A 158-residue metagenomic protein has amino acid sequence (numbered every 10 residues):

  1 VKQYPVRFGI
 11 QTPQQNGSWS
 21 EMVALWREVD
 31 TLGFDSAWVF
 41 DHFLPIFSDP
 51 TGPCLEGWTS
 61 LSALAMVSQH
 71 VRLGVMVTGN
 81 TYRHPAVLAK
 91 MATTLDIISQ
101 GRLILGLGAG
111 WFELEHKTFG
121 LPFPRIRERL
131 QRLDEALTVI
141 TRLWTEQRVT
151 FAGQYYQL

Functional and structural regions predicted by a protein language model:
V1-V67: N-terminal beta1-alpha1-beta2 module of alpha/beta enzyme domains
V1-Y4, H84-L158: Internal, glycine-rich beta/alpha segment that forms the wall or movable "lid" of small-molecule/cofactor binding
F8-S20, M76-A86, R127: Active-site mouth loops of central-metabolism enzymes
F8-T12, A37-V39, R72-V75, L103-L107: Hydrophobic faces of well-ordered beta-strands that scaffold small-molecule active sites in alpha/beta enzyme cores
I10, P45, M76, T118-R125: Short amphipathic alpha-helical segments at helix-loop
Q14-N16, F43-L44, G79, A109-E113 (+1 more regions): Active-site-proximal loop/turn and secondary-structure-junction residues that shape catalytic pockets, frequently
T51-G74, R132-L143: Alpha-helix-loop-beta-strand connector modules within alpha/beta enzyme cores
